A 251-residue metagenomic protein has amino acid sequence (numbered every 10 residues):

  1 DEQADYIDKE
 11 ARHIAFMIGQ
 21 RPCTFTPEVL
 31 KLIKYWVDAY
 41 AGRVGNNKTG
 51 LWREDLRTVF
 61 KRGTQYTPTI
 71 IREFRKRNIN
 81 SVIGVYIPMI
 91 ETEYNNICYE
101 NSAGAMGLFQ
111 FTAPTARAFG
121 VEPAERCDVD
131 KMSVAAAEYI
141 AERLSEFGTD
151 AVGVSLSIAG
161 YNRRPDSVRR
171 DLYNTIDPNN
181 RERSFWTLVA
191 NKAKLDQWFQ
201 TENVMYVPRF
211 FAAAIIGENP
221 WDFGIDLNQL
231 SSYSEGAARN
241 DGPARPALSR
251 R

Functional and structural regions predicted by a protein language model:
D1-N78: An acidic, Gly/Ser/Thr/Pro-rich helix-cap/linker signature
T49-K61, I70-F74, N96-S102, F119-D130 (+3 more regions): Second-shell loop/turn segments in exported
N78-Y86, F147-G160, W221-D226: Surface-exposed patches in mature extracellular/periplasmic domains of secreted proteins
N80-N96, A136, S157-N162, F211: Short, functionally critical alpha-helical segments immediately adjacent to catalytic or ligand/cofactor-binding
S102-A124, M132-I140, E182-R183: Substrate-binding/active-site groove segments that recognize and process beta-1,4-linked N-acetyl-hexosamine
A141-P178: Catalytic and binding regions of secreted/periplasmic enzymes and modules that target cell-wall glycans
A193, W198-L230: Catalytic cores of secreted or luminal carbohydrate-active enzymes
E218, D222-R251: Low-complexity, Gly/Ser/Thr/Pro-rich intrinsically disordered linker/tail segments
